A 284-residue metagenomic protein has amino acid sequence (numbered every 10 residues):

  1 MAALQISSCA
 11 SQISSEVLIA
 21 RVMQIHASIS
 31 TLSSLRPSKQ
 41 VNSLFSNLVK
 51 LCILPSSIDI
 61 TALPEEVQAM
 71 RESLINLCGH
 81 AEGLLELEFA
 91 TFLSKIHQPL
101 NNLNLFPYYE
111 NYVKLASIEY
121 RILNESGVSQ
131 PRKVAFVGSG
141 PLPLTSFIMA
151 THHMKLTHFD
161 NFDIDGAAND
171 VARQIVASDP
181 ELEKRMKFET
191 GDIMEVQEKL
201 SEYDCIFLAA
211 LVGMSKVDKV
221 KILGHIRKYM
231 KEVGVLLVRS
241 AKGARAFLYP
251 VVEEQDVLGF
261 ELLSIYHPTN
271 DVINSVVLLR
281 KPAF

Functional and structural regions predicted by a protein language model:
S46-S129: Conserved Class I S-adenosyl-L-methionine-dependent methyltransferase catalytic core
P141-L156: Conserved SAM-binding loop of SAM-dependent methyltransferases across substrates and taxa, primarily the Class I
H158-I164: Conserved SAM-binding motif I beta-strand of class I
D170-Y203: S-adenosyl-L-methionine
I193-E195, E202-K219: A short SAM/SAH-binding and catalytic strip from SAM-dependent methyltransferases
V220-V235: A short glycine-rich, Lys/Arg-flanked "PGG" loop and its adjoining helix->strand segment in the class I
V233-G243: Conserved beta-strand signature within the Rossmann-like core of class I S-adenosyl-L-methionine
A244-F284: Active-site capping/gating segments
